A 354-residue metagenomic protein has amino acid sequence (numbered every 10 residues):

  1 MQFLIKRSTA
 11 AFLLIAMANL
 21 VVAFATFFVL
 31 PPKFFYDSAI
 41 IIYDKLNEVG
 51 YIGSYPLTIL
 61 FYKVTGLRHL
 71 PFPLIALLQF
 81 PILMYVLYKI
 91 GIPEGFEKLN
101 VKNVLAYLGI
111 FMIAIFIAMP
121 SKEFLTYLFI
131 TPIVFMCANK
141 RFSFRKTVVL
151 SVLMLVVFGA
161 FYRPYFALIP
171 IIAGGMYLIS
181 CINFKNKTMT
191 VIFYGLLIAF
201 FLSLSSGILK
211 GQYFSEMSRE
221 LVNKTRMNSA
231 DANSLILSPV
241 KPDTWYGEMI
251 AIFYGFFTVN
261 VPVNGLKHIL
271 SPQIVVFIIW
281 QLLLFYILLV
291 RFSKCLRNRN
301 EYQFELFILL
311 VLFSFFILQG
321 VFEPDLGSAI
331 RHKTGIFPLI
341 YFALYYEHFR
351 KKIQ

Functional and structural regions predicted by a protein language model:
M1-P32, I42-S215, L266-Q354: Hydrophobic transmembrane helix bundles of membrane-integrated enzymes that assemble and modify cell-envelope
L30-L46, G211-L237: Extracytoplasmic catalytic-loop and juxtamembrane helix elements of membrane-embedded, polyprenol/dolichol-linked
Y36-I41, M119, F124-T126, N233-W245: Alpha-helical transmembrane segments of integral membrane proteins, especially early/N-terminal helices
K224-C295: Lumenal/periplasmic acceptor-binding loop at the mouth of the active site in multi-pass, GT-C-fold membrane enzymes
